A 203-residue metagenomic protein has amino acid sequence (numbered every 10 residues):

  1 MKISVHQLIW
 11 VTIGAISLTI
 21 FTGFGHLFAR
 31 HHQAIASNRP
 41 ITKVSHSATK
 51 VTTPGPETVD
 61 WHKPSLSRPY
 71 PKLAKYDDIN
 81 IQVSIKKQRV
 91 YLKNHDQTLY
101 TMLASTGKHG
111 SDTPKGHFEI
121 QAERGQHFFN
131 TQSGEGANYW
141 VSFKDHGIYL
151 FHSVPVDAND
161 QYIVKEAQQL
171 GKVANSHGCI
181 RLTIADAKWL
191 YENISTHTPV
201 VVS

Functional and structural regions predicted by a protein language model:
M1, T42-S47, H95-Q97, F151: Polar low-complexity intrinsically disordered regions
K2-T22, F28, Q132-S203: Exported/periplasmic cell-wall-interacting domains
I9-W10, G23-D78: N-terminal, intrinsically disordered, polar/charged segments of Gram-positive cell-envelope systems that serve as
T12, T19-T22, T42, T49-T53 (+7 more regions): Residue-identity detector for threonine
G55-Y162: Gly/Pro-biased beta-strand-loop elements
